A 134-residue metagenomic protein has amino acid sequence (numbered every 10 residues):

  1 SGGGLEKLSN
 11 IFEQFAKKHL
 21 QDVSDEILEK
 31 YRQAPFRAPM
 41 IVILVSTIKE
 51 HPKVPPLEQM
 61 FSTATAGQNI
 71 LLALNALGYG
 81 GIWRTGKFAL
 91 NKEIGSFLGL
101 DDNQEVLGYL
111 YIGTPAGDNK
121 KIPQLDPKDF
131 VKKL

Functional and structural regions predicted by a protein language model:
S1-G3, V45-I48: Histidine- and/or cysteine-centered catalytic micro-motif in compact active-site loops
S1-R37, L134: N-terminal amphipathic, basic helical "cap/leader" segment at the start of enzyme domains
L5-K7, K49-H51, G117-N119: Short, acidic Gly/Pro/Ser/Thr-rich loop/turn segments
E13-Q14, Q59-M60, G99, P127: Short, solvent-exposed amphipathic alpha-helical segments in soluble enzyme and RNA/protein-processing domains
A38-I41, V106-L107: Short, surface-exposed beta-edge/turn micro-motifs
V42, I48-S96: Small-aliphatic-rich amphipathic alpha-helix that forms the alpha element of a beta-alpha
I94-E105: Short, electropositive alpha-helical surface patch
V106-L134: C-terminal helix-cap and adjacent tail motif
